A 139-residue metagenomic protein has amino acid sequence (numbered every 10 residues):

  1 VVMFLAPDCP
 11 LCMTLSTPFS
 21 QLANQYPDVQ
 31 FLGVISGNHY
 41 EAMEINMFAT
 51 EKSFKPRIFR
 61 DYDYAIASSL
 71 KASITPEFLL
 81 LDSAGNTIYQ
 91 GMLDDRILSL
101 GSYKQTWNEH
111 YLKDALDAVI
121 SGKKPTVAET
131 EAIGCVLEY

Functional and structural regions predicted by a protein language model:
V1-M13, V29-L32, L116: Short active-site neighborhood of thiol/selenol oxidoreductases, capturing the structured segment around
A6-D8, G33-N38, G101-Q105: Second-shell loop/turn segments in exported
A6-L15, N38-H39, C135-E138: Short, thiol/selenol-centered motifs that function as redox-active sites or metal-ligating centers
P7, S36-G37, D63, S83-A84 (+2 more regions): Solvent-exposed coil/turn segments that connect beta secondary-structure elements in extracytoplasmic/periplasmic
P10-M13, H39, R57, T106-H110: Soluble non-cytosolic domains of exported or imported proteins
M13-K52, R60-S69: Structural microenvironment flanking redox-active thiols in thiol-disulfide oxidoreductases
F48-Q90: Short, internal strand/loop/helix patches that form the active-site neighborhood or redox-interaction surface
D82-S83, T87-Y139: Thiol-/selenol-based redox modules, centered on thioredoxin-like and closely related oxidoreductase domains
